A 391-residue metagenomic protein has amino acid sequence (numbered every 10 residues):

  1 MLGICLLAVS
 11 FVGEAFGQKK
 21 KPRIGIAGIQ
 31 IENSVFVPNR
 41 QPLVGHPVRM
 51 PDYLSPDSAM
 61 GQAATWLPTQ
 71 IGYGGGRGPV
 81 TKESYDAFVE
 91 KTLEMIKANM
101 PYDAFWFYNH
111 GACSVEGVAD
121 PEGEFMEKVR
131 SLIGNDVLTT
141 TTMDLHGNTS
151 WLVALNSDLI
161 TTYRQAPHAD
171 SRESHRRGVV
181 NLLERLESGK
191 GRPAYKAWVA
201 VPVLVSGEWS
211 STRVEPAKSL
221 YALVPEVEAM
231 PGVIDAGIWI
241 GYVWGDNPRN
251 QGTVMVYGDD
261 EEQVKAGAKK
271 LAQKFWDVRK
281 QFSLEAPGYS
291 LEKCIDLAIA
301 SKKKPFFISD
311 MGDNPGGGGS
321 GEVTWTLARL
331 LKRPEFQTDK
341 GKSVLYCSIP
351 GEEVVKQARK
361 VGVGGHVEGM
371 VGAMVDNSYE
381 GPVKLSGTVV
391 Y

Functional and structural regions predicted by a protein language model:
M1-S10: Bacterial N-terminal signal peptides
A15-G17: Boundary at the C-terminal end of the N-terminal hydrophobic targeting segment
K19-M95, Q251: N-terminal glycine-rich anion-binding loop in soluble enzyme alpha/beta folds
P22-I24, G207-Y391: Hard-cation-handling environments
G25, Q30, K82-V89, K97-S188 (+4 more regions): Active-site histidine-anchored catalytic micro-motif
P68-R77, Y108-H110, L271-K280: Gly-rich Lys/Arg/Thr-decorated short loops/hinges at beta-loop-alpha junctions or inter-strand turns that position
R77-G78, H110-V115, P167, A200-W209: Active-site-proximal beta-alpha loop/turn segments in soluble metabolic enzymes
L186-A217: Internal, active-site/partner-interface "lid" segment
